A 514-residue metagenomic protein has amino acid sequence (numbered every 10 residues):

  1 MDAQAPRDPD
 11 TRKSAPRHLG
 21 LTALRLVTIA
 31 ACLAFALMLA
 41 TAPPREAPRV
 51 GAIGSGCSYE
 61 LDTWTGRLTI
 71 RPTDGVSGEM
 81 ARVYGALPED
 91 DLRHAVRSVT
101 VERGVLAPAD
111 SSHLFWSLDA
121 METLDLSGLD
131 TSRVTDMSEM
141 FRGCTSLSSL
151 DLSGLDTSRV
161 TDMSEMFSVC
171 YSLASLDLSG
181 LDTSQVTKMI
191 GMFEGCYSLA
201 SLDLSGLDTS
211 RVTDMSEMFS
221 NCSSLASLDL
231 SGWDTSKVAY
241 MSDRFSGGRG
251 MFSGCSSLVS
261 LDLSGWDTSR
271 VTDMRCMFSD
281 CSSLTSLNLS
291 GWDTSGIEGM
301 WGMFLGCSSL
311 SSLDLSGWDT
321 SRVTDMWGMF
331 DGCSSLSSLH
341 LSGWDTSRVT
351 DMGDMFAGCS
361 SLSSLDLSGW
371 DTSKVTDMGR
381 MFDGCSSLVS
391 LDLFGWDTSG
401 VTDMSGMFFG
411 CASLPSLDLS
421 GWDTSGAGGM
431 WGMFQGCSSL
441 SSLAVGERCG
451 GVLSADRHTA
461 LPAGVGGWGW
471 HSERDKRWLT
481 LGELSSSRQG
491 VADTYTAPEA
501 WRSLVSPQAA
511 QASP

Functional and structural regions predicted by a protein language model:
M1-R49: Gram-positive cell-envelope targeting signals
R45-P514: Negatively charged
